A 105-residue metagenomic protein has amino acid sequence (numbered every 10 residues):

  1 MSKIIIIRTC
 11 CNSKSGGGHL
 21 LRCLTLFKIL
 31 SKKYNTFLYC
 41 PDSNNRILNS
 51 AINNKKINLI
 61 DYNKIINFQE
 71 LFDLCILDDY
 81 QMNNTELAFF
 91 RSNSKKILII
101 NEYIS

Functional and structural regions predicted by a protein language model:
S2-I6: Extreme N-terminal starter segment of soluble prokaryotic enzymes
I7-S31, Y39-S105: Active-site and donor-binding regions of nucleotide-sugar-utilizing enzymes
N35: A conserved nucleotide-sugar
